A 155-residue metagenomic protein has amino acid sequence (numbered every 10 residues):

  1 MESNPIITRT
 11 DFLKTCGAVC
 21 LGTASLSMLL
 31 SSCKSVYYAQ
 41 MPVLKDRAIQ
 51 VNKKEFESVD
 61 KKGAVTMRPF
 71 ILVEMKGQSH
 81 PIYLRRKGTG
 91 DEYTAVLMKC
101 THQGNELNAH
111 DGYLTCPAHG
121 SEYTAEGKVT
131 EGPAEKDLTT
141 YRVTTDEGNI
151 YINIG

Functional and structural regions predicted by a protein language model:
E2-S31: N-terminal secretory signal peptides and thylakoid transit peptides that target proteins across membranes
S35-K99, E106-N108, D137-G155: N-terminal pre-ligand scaffold of iron-sulfur
C100, C116: Short cysteine-rich clusters marking metal-coordination/redox-active sites
Q103, H119: Short Cys/His-rich metal-coordination motifs, predominantly Zn2+-binding knuckles/fingers
H110-T115, G127-E131: Short cysteine/histidine-rich zinc-coordinating motifs and their immediately flanking basic loops
E126-Y141: Low-complexity, intrinsically disordered Gly/Pro/Thr-rich segments
